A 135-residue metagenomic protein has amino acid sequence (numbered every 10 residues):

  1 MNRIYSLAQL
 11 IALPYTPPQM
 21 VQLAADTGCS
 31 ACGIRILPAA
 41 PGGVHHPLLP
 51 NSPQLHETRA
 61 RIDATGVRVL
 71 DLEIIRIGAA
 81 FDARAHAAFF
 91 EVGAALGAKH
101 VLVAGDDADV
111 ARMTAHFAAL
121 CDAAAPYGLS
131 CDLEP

Functional and structural regions predicted by a protein language model:
M1-Y15, E73-R76: Boundary/entry segment of secreted carbohydrate-active catalytic domains
N2-Y5, L23-C29: A short, Lys/Arg-enriched amphipathic alpha-helix followed by its capping loop at the start of a domain
L7, G33, D132-E134: Generic enzyme active-site microenvironment
L10-A12, P38-H46, I75-A80, D106-V110: Short histidine/acidic/glycine/proline-rich micro-motifs that form metal- and phosphate-coordinating active-site loops
L13-Q19, G33: Short N-terminal binding/cap micro-motifs at the start of the first secondary-structure element
Q22, D26, L55, R61-P135: Active-site acidic/histidine proton-transfer and metal-coordination neighborhood in alpha/beta enzyme cores
G33-R59: Glycine-rich, proline-tolerant flexible connector loops at the mouths of alpha/beta enzymes
